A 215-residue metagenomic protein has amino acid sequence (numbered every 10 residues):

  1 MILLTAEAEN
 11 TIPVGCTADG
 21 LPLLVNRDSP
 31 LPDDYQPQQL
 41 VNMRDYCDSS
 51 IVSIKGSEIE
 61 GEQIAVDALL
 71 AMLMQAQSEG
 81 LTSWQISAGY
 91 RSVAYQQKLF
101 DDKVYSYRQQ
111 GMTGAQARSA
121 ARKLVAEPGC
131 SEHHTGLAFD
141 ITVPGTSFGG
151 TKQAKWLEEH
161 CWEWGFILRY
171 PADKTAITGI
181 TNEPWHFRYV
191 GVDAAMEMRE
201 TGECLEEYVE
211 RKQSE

Functional and structural regions predicted by a protein language model:
M1-E215: Extracytoplasmic cell-surface/polysaccharide-interacting catalytic and binding patches
